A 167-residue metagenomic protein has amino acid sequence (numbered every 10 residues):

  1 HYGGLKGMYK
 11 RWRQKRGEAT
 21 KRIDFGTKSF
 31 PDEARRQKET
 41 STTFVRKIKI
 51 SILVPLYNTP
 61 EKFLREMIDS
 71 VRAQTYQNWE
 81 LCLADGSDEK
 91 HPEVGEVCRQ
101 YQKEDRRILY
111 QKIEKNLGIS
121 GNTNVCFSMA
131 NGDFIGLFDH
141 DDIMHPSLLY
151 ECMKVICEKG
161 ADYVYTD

Functional and structural regions predicted by a protein language model:
G3-G4: Glycine-centered helix-coil hinge/cap
Y9-D167: Nucleotide-sugar donor-binding/catalytic module of glycosyltransferases that assemble extracellular/cell-envelope
